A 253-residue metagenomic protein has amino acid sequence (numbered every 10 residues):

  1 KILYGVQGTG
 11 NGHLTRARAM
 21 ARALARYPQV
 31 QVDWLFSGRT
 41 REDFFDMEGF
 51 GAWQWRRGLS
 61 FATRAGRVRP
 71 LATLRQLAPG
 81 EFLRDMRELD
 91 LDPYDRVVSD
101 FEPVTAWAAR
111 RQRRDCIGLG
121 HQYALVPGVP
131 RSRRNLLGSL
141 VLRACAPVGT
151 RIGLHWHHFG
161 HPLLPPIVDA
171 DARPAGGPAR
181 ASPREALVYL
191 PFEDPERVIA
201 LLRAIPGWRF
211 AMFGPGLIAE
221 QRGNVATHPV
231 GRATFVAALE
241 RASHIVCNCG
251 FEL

Functional and structural regions predicted by a protein language model:
G5-R18: A short, glycine/small-residue-rich beta-strand->loop->alpha-helix junction that serves as a flexible
Q7-G8, V30-E81: Conserved nucleotide-sugar phosphate-binding/catalytic loop shared by glycosyltransferases and other
R67-V104: Conserved nucleotide-sugar donor-binding subdomain of glycosyltransferases
E81-L91, L217-L253: Donor nucleotide-activated moiety binding/catalytic core segment of transferases that use nucleotide-activated donors
R96-V104, A108, G118, A237-L253: A donor-sugar binding/catalytic signature common to diverse glycosyltransferases and related nucleotide-sugar
R110-P127: Active-site proximal beta-strand in glycosyltransferases
P127-P195, F213-G216, A233: A nucleotide-sugar donor-handling region in carbohydrate enzymes
E196-P229: Catalytic donor nucleotide-activated moiety binding site of glycosyltransferases and closely related
